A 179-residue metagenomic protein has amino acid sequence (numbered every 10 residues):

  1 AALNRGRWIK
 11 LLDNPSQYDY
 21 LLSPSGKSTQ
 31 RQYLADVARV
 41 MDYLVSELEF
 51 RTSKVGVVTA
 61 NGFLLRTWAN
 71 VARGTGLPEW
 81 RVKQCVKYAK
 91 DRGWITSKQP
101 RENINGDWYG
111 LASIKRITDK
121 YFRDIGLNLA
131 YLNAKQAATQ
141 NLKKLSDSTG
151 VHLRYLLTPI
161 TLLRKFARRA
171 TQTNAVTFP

Functional and structural regions predicted by a protein language model:
A1-R66, R168-F178: Short recognition helix of helix-turn-helix/winged-helix DNA-binding domains
Y18-Y20, Y33, Y43, Y88 (+4 more regions): Sequence-level detector for tyrosine residue identity
K27-S28, T96-R101, N105-P179: Electrostatic interaction modules used in gene-expression and signaling proteins
A35-A38, W80, K120: Generic alpha-helical secondary structure signal
R39-D42, S46, R73, Q84 (+1 more regions): Charged/polar, solvent-exposed surface patches and flexible loops
F50-W108: Winged helix-turn-helix DNA-binding recognition segment
